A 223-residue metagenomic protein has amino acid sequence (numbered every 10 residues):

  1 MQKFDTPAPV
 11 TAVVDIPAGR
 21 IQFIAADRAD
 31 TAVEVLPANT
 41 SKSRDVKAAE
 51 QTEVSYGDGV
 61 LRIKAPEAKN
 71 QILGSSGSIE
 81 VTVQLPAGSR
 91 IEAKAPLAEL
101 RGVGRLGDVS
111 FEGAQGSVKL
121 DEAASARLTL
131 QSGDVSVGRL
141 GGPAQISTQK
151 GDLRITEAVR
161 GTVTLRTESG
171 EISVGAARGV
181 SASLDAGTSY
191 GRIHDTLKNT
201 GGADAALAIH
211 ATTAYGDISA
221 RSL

Functional and structural regions predicted by a protein language model:
M1-K47, K69-T82, I193-A203: Short acidic/polar N-terminal linker immediately downstream of export determinants
Q2-D5, Q51-A126, D134-V137, D204-A214 (+1 more regions): Right-handed parallel beta-helix
T6-A8, D27, L85-A87, E122 (+2 more regions): Short loop/turn positions at the edges of beta-strands in beta-sheet-rich folds
T11, D30-A32, Q51, R90 (+3 more regions): Exposed beta-strand and adjacent loop surfaces of beta-rich binding modules that mediate intermolecular recognition
V14, A93, F111, I146 (+1 more regions): Active-site alpha-helical segments that house and flank conserved acidic catalytic motifs for diphosphate chemistry
P17, A26, L36, P66 (+11 more regions): Surface loops and adjacent helix of pleckstrin homology
G138-L223: Short, surface-exposed interaction patches in beta-rich subdomains that mediate adhesion/assembly near membranes
